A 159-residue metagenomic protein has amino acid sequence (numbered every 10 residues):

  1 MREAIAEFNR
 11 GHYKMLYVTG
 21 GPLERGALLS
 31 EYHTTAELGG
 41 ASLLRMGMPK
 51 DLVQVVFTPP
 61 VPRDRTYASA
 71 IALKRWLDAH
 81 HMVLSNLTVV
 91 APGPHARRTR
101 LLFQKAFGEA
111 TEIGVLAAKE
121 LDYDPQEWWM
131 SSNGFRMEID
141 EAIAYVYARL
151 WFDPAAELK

Functional and structural regions predicted by a protein language model:
M1-M130: A structural signal for short, hydrophobic/glycine-enriched beta-strand patches
S131-L158: A transmembrane-helix-recognition feature enriched in membrane-embedded lipid enzymes and envelope glyco-/phospholipid
